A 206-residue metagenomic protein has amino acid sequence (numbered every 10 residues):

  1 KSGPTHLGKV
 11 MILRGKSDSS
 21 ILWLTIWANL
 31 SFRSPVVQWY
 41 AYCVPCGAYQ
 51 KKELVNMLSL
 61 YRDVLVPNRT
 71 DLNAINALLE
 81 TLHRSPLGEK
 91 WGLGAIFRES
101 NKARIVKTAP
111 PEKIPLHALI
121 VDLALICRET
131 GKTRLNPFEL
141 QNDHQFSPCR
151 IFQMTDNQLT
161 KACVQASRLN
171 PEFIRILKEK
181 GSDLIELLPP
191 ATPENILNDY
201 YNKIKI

Functional and structural regions predicted by a protein language model:
K1-I206: Donor-sugar nucleotide-binding helix/loop cap in glycosyltransferases
